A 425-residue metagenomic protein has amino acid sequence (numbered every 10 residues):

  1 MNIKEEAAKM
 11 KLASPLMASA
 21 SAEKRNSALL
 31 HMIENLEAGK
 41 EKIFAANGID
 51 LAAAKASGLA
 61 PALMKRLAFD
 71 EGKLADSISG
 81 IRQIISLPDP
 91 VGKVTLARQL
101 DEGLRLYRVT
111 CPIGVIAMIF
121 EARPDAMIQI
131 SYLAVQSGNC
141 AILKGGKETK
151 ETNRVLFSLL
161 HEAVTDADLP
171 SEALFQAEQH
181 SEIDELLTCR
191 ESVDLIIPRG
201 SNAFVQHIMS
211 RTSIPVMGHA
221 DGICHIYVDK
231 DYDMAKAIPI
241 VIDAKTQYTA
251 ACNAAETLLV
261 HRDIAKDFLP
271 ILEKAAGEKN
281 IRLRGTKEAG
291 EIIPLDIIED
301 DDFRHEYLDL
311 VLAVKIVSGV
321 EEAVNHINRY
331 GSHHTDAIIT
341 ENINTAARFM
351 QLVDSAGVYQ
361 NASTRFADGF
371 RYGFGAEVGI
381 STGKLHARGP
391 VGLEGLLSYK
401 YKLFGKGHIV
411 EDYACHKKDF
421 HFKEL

Functional and structural regions predicted by a protein language model:
M1-R105, L133: N-terminal Rossmann-like NAD(P)+-binding subdomain of aldehyde/semialdehyde dehydrogenases
A13-S19, L259-V260, D309-S318, H333-I338: Short, well-ordered beta-strand elements within core beta-sheets of diverse protein domains
A22-N26, A167-L174, Q247-A255, N280-E288 (+3 more regions): Flexible, glycine/charged-enriched surface loops at secondary-structure junctions
S27, N325-L425: C-terminal core of ALDH-fold dehydrogenases
S86, T95-D231, A235: Rossmann-like NAD(P) dinucleotide-binding subdomain of oxidoreductase/dehydrogenase enzymes
E121-D125, Q129-C140, V155, L159 (+3 more regions): ALDH superfamily catalytic-core signature
I226-K230, L259-R262, V317, I339-E341 (+1 more regions): Short beta-strand-to-turn element immediately C-terminal to the catalytic PLP-Schiff-base lysine in fold type I
